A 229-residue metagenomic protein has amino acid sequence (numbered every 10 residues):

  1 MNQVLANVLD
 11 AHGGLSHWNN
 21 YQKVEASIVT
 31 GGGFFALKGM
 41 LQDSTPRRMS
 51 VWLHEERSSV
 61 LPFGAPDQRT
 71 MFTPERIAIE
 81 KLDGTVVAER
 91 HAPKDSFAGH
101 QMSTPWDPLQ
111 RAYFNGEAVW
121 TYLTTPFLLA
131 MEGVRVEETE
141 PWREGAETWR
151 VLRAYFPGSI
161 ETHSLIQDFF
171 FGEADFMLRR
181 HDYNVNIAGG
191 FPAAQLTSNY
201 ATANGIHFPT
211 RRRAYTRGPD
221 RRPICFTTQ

Functional and structural regions predicted by a protein language model:
N2-L5, P223: Catalytic cores of transferase enzymes with a strong primary signal for eukaryotic protein kinases
Q3, D10-R90, E138: N-terminal mature ectodomain segment of secretory-pathway/periplasmic proteins
Q3, K81-I160, A188: Flexible, processing/modification-adjacent segments and terminal tails in exported/periplasmic/extracellular proteins
G33-S44, E56-G64, W120-V134, P157-T162 (+1 more regions): Short, solvent-exposed secondary-structure boundary motifs
M40, R69-I77, P93-G99, L123-T125 (+2 more regions): A general structural signal for short secondary-structure boundary/capping elements
M49, Q68, T139-E140, Q167-F169 (+1 more regions): Residue-level detector of beta-strand structural context in well-folded domains
W52-E56, S96-P105, A203-N204: Short, surface-exposed linear segments at secondary-structure transitions and domain or protein termini
A146-Q229: Gly/Pro-enriched, hydrophobic low-complexity segments that function as extracytoplasmic propeptides/linkers
